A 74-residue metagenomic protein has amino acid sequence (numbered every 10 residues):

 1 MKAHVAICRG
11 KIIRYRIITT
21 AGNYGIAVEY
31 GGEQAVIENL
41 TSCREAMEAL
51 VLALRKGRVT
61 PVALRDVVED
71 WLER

Functional and structural regions predicted by a protein language model:
M1-G25, A53: Short N-terminal "domain-start" leader segments that mark the transition from disordered tails or signal peptides into
T20-L40: A short, structured beta-strand/loop element
E33-R74: Mixed-charge, Lys/Arg-enriched low-complexity segments
